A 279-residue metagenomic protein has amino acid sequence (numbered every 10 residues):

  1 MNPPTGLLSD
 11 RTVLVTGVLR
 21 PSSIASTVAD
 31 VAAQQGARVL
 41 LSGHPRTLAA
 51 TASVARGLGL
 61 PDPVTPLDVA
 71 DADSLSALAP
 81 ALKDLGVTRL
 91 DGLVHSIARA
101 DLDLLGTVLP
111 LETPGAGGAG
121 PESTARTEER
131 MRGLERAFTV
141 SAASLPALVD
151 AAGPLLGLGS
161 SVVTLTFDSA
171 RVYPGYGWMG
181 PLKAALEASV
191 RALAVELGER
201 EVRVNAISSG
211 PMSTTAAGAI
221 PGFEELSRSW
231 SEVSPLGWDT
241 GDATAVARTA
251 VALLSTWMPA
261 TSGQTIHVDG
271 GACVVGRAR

Functional and structural regions predicted by a protein language model:
P4-S42: Canonical Rossmann dinucleotide-binding motif of NAD(H)/NADP(H)-dependent dehydrogenases/reductases, specifically
T12-T16, L90-A98: Conserved hydrophobic beta-strands of the Rossmann-like cofactor-binding core in SDR/related NAD(P)H-dependent
G17-V28, A98-E199, P211-S213: Catalytic loop of short-chain dehydrogenase/reductase
A55-D73: Rossmann-fold cofactor-recognition segment
A70-L85: Conserved Rossmann-fold cofactor-binding substructure of NAD(P)-dependent oxidoreductases
A143-P146, A206, E224-T261, I266-G270: C-terminal helical subdomain
E187-A216, M258-V268: Conserved Rossmann-fold SDR core element
E199, S209-P235, V275-R279: A glycine/serine/threonine-rich, flexible loop-to-helix segment that serves as the NAD(P) cofactor-binding "lid"
